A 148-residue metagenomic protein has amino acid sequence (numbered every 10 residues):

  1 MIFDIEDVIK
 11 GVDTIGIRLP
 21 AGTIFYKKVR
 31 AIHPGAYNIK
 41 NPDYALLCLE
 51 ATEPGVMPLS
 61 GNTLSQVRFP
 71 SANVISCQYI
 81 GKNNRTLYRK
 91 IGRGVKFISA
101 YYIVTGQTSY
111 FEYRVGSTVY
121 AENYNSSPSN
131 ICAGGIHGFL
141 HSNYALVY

Functional and structural regions predicted by a protein language model:
M1-Y148: Short, glycine-biased loop/turn motifs at secondary-structure junctions and in low-complexity Ser/Thr/Pro-rich termini
